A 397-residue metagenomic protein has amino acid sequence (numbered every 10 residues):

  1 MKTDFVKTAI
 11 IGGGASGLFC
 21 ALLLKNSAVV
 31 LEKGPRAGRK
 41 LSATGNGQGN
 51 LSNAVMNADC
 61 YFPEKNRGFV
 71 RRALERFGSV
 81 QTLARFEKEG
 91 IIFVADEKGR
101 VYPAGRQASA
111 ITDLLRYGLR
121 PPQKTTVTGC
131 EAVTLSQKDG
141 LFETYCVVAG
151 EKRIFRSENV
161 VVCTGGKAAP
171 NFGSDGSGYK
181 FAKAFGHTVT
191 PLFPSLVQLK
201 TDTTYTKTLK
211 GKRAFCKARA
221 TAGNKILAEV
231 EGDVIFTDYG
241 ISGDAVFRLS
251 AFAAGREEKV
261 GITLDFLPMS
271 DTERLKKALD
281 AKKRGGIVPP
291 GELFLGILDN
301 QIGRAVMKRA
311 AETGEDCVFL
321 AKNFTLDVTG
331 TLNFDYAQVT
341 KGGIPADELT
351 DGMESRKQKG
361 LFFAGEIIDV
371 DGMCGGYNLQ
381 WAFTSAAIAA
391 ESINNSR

Functional and structural regions predicted by a protein language model:
D4-V6, V148-N159, E229-E231: Core beta-strand elements of the Rossmann-like FAD/NAD(P) dinucleotide-binding domain in flavoenzyme oxidoreductases
F5-V30, A389-N394: N-terminal Rossmann-like FAD-binding beta1-loop-alpha1 element of flavoenzymes
A9-I11, L31, A132, I154-N171 (+4 more regions): Short hydrophobic core segments
I11, K25-N46: Glycine-rich FAD pyrophosphate-binding loop
P35-A37, S42-A43, L51-A58, T188-P191 (+1 more regions): An anion/pyrophosphate-binding glycine-rich loop and adjacent beta-alpha core in soluble alpha-beta enzymes
N46-A95: Glycine-rich active-site loop/strand segments that organize a redox cofactor
T128-G129, T134, N300-D371: A glycine-rich dinucleotide-binding beta-alpha-beta segment and adjacent secondary-structure elements that constitute
A168-F181, F185, D369-S396: A conserved FAD-binding loop/helix module that cradles the flavin
